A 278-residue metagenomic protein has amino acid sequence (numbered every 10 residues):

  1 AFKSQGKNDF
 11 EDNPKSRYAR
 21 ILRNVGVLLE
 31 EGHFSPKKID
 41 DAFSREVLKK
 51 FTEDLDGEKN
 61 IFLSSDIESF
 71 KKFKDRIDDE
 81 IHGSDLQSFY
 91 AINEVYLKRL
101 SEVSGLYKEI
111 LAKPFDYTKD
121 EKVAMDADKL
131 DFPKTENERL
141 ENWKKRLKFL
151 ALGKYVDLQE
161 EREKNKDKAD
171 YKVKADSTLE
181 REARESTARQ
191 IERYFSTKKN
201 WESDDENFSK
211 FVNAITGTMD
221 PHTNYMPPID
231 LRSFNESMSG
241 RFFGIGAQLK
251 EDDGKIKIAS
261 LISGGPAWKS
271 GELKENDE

Functional and structural regions predicted by a protein language model:
F2-E278: Flexible, low-complexity junctional segments that flank or bridge functional domains
